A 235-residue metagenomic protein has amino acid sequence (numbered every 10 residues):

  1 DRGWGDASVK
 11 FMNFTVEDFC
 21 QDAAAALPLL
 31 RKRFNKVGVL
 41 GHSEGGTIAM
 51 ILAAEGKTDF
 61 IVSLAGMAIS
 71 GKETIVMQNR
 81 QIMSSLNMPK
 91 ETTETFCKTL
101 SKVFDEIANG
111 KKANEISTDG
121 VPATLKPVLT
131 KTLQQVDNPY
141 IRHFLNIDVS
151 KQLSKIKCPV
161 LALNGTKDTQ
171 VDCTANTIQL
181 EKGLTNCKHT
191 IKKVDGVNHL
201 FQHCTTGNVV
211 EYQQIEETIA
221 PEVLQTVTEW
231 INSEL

Functional and structural regions predicted by a protein language model:
F11-R31: Alpha/beta-hydrolase active-site loop
A25-M88: Primarily recognizes the serine-hydrolase "nucleophile elbow" in alpha/beta-hydrolase and SGNH/GDSL folds
L64-Q152: Accessory cap/linker subdomain of secreted extracellular hydrolases
I156, A162-N164: Short beta-strand/loop motif that positions the catalytic acidic residue of the alpha/beta-hydrolase fold
C158, D172-K182: Short alpha-helix in the alpha/beta-hydrolase fold that links the catalytic acid
K167-V171, H199: Acidic catalytic loop of the alpha/beta-hydrolase fold
L184-T205: Catalytic histidine neighborhood in serine/cysteine hydrolases with alpha/beta-hydrolase-type architecture
V197-L200, T206-L235: Catalytic active-site module of serine/aspartate enzymes centered on a nucleophile-bearing elbow/loop
